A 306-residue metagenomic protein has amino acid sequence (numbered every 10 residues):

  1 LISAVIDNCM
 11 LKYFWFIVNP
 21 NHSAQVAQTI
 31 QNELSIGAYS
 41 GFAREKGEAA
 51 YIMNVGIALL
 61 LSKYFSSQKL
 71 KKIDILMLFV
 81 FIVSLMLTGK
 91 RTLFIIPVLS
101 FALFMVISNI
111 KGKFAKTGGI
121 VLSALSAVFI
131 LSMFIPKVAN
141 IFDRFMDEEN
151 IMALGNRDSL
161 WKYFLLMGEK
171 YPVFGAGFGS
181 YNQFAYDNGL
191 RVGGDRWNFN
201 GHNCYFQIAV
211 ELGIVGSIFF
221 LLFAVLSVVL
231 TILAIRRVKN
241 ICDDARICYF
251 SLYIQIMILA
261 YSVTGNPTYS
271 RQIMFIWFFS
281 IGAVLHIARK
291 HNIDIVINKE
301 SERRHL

Functional and structural regions predicted by a protein language model:
L1, Y64, I73, V98 (+3 more regions): Hydrophobic transmembrane alpha-helices and their immediate junctions
L1-N21, N32-L34, S40-I107, I256: Alpha-helical transmembrane segments of multi-pass inner-membrane proteins
N8-L11, S108-E149, L165-K170, F178: A membrane-periplasm/extracellular boundary helix in multi-pass inner-membrane enzymes that assemble envelope glycans
S40-M53, A209-G213, T268-M274: Membrane-interface micro-motifs in multi-pass membrane enzymes
A58, A102, F250-L306: Transmembrane alpha-helices of multi-pass inner-membrane enzymes
Y64-K72, V106-K116, A234-N240, L285-L306: Membrane-interface junctions at the ends of membrane-embedded or membrane-associated helices
T88-L93, F199-N203, T264-I276: Membrane-interface catalytic loops of GT-C/OST-like multi-pass glycosylation enzymes that act
M146-L212: Long extracytoplasmic/lumenal interhelical loops at the membrane interface of multi-pass membrane proteins
